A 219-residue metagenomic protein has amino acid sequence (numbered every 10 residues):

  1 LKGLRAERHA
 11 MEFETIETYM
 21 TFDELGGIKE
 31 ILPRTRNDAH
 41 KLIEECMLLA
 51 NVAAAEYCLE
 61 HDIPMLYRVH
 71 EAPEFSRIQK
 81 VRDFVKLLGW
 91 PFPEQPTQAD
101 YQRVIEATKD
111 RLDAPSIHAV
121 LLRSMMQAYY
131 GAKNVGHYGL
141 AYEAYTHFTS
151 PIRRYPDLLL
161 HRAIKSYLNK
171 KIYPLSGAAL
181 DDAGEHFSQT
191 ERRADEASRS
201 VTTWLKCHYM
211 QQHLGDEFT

Functional and structural regions predicted by a protein language model:
L1-T219: Electropositive polyanion-binding surfaces
